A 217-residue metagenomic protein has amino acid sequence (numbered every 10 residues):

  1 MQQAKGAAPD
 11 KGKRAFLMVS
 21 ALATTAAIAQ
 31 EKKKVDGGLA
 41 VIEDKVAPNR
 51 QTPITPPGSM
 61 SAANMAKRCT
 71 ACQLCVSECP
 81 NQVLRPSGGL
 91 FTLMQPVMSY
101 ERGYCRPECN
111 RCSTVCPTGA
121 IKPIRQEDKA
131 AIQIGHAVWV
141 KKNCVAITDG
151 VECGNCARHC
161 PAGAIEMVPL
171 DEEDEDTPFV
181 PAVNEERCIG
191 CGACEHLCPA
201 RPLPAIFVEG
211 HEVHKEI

Functional and structural regions predicted by a protein language model:
M1-I217: Non-ligating segments of multi-cofactor redox enzymes
